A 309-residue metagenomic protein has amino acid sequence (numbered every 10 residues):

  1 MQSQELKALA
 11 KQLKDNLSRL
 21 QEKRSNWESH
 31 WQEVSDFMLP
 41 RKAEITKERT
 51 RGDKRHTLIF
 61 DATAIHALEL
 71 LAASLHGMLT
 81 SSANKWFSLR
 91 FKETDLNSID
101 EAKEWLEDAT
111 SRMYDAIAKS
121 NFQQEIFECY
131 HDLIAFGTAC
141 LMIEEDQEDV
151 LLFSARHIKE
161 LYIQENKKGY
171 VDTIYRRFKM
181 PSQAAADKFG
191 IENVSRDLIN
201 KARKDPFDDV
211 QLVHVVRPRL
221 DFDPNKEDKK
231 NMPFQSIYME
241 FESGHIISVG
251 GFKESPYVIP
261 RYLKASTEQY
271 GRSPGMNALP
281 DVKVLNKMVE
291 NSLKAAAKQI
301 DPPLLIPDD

Functional and structural regions predicted by a protein language model:
M1-Q211, R219-F222, K226-D228: Extended, helix-rich architectural segments
K54, V216-P218, P260, G271: Short, intrinsically disordered low-complexity segments
Q211-R219, P233-E240: Serine/threonine-rich low-complexity intrinsically disordered regions
K226-D309: Extended, charged amphipathic alpha-helical segments
